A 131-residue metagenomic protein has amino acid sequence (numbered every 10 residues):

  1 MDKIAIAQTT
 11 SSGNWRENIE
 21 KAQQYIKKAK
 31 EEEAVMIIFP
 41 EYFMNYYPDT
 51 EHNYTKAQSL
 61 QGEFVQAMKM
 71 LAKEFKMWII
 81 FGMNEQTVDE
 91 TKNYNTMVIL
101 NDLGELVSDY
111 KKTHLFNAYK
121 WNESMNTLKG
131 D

Functional and structural regions predicted by a protein language model:
M1-G13, I38, T96, D109-K112: Active-site-proximal beta-strand elements of phosphoester/diester hydrolases
I4-A7, N18, I26-K56, A72 (+1 more regions): Active-site beta-strand/loop signature of hydrolases that rely on acidic residues for catalysis
G13, F43-Y46, H114-F116: Feature marks short, surface-exposed loop/turn motifs that line or immediately flank catalytic pockets and channel
K21-A22, L60-V65, Y94: Charged helix-capping and loop-helix junction motifs
K28, A67-F75, V98-D102: Alpha-helical structural signal in soluble globular domains
T55-Q66, M125: A short acidic, glycine-rich active-site loop that binds or catalyzes chemistry on phosphate/adenosine moieties
L60, V88-D131: Active-site catalytic loop in hydrolytic enzyme cores
Q61-Q86: A short, hydrophobic beta-strand-centered structural micro-motif
